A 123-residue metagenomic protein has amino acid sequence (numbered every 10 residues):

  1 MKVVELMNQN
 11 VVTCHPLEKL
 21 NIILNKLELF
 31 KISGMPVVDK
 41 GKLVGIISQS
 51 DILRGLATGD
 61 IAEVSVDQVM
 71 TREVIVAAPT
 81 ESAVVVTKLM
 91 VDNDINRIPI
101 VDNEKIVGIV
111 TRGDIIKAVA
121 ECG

Functional and structural regions predicted by a protein language model:
M1-V11, A62-V74: Bateman (tandem CBS) regulatory domains
V4, V12, N21, L53-R54 (+2 more regions): Nucleotide phosphate-binding site architecture
T13-K31, V38, A77-D94, V101-D102 (+1 more regions): The conserved cystathionine-beta-synthase
L27, M35-S50, M90, I98-D114: A glycine-centered beta-loop-beta connector
L53-V66, I115-G123: A short, polar/charged loop-to-alpha-helix boundary motif
